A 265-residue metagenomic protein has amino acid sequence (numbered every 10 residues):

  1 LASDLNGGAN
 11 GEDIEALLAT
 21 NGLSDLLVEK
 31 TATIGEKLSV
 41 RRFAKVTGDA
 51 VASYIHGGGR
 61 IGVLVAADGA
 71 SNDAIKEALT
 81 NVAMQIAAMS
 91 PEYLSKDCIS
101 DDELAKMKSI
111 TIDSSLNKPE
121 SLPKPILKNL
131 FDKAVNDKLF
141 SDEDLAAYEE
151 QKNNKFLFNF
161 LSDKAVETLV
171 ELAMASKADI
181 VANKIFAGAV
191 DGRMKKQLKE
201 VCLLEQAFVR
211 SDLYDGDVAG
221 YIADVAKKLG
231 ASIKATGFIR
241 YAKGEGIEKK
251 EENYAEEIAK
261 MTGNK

Functional and structural regions predicted by a protein language model:
L1-K265: N-terminal assembly/interaction segments in proteins that build large macromolecular machines
